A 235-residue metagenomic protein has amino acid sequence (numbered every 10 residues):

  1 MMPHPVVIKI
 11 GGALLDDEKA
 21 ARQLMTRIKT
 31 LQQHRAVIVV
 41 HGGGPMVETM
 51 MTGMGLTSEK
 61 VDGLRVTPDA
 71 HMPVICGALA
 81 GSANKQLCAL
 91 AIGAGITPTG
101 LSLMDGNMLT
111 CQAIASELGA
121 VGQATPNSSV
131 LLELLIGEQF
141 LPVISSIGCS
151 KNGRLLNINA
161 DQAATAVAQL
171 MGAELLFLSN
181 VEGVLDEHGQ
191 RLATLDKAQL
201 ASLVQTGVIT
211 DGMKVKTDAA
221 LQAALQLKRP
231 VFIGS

Functional and structural regions predicted by a protein language model:
M1-F232: Nucleotide/pyrophosphate-binding catalytic subdomain
S235: Conserved glycine-rich acetyl-CoA-binding loop
